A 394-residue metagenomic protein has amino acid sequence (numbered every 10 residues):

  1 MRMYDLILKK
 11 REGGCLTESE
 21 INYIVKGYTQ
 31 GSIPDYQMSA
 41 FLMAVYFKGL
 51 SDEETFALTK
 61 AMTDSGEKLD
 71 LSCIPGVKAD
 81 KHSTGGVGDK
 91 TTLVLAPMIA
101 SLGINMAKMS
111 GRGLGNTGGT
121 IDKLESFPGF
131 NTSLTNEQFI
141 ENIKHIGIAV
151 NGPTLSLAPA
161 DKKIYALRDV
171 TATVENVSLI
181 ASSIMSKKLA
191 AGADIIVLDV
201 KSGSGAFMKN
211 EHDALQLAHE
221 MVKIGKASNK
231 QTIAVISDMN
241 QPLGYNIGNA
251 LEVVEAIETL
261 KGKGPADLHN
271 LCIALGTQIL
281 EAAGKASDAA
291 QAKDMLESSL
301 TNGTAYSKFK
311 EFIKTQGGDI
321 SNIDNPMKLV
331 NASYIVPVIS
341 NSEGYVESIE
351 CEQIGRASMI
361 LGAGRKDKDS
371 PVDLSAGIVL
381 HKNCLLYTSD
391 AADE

Functional and structural regions predicted by a protein language model:
M1-G88, L260, K308-D319: Acidic, glycine/proline-rich low-complexity segments that act as flexible tails and inter-domain linkers
L8, I224, Q231-I236, Q241-V372: A glycine- and small/hydrophobic-rich beta-loop-beta segment that serves as a flexible "lid/hinge" or phosphate-binding
F47, V94-M106, K187-G192, I224-S228 (+1 more regions): Alpha-helix C-terminal capping segments
V77-A100, I104-N116: Glycine/serine-rich anion-binding loops at beta->alpha junctions that coordinate negatively charged ligand groups
L114-F130: Active-site-proximal loop->helix
S126-I146: A glycine-rich helix N-cap at a beta->alpha junction
K144-A193: Phosphate/diphosphate-binding glycine-rich loops and adjacent basic-rich segments that engage nucleotide
Y387-E394: Conserved small/polar residues in nucleotide/adenosyl-binding loops
